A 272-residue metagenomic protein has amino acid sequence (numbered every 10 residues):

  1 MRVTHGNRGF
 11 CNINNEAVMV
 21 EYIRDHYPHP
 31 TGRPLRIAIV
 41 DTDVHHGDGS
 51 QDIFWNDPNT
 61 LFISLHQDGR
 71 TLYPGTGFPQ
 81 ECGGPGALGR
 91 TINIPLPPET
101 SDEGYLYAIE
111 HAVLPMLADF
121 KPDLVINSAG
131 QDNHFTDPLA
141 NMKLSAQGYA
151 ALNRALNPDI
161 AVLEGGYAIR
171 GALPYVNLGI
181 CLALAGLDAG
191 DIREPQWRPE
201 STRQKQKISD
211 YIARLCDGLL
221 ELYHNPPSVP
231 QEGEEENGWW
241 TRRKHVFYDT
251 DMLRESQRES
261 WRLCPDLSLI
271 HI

Functional and structural regions predicted by a protein language model:
M1-I126, N133-T136, A140-A146, S268-L269: Conserved alpha-helical scaffold segments that buttress catalytic/binding sites
I92-N93, E99-I270: Catalytic cores of soluble, metal-dependent hydrolases
